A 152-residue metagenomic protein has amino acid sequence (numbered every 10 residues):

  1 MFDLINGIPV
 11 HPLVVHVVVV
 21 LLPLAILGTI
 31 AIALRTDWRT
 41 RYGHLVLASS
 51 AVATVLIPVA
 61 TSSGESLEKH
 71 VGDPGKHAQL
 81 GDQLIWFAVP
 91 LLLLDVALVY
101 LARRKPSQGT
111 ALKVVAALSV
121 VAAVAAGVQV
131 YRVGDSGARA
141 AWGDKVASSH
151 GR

Functional and structural regions predicted by a protein language model:
M1-R152: Polytopic transmembrane helical bundles with strong interfacial aromatic enrichment
